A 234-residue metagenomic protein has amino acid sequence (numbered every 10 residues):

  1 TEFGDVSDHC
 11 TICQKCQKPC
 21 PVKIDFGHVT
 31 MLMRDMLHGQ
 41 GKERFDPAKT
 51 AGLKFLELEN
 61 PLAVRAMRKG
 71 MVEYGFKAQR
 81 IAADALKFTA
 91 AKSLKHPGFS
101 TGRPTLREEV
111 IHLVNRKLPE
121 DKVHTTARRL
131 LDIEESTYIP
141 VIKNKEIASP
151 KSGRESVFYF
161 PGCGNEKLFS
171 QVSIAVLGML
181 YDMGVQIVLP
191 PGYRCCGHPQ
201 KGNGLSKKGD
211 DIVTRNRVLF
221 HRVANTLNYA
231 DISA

Functional and structural regions predicted by a protein language model:
E2-C195, P199-A234: Iron-sulfur-cluster electron-transfer modules
